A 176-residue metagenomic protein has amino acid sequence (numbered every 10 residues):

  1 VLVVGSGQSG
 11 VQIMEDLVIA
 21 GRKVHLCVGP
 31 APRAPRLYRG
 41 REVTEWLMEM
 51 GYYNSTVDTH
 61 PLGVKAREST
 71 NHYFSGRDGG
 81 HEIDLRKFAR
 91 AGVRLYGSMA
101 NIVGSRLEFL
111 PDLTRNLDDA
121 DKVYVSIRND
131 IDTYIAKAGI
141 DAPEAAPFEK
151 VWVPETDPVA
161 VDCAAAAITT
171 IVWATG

Functional and structural regions predicted by a protein language model:
V1-G176: Flavin (primarily FAD) cofactor-binding/catalytic cores of flavoenzymes
